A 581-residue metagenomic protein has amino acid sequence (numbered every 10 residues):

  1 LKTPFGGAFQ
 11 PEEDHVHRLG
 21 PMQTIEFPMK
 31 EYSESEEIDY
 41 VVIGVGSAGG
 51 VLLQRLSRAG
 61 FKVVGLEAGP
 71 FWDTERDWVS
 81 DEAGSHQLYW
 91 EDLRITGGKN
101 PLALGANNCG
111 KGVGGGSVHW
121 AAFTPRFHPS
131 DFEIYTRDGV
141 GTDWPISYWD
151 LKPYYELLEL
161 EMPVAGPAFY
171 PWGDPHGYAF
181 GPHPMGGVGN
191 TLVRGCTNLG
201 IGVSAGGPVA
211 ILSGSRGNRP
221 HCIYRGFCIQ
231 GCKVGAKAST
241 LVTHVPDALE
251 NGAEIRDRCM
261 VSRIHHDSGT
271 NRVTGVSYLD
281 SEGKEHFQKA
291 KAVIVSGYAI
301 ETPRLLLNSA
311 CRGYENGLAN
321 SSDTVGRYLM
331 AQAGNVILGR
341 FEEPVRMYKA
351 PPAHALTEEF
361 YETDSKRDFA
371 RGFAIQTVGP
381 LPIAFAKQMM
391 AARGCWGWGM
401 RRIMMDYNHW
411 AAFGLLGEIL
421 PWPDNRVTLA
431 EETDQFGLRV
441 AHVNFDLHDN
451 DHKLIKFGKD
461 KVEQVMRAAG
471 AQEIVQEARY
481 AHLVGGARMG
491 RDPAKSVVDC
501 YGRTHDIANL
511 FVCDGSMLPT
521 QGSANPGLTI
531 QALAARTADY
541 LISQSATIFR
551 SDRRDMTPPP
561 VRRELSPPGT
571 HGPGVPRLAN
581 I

Functional and structural regions predicted by a protein language model:
T3-Y40, R58-A59, A535, S543-I581: Extreme N-terminal leader/targeting segments of oxidoreductases
H17, A205-L212, G217-C228, G235 (+6 more regions): A glycine-rich dinucleotide-binding beta-alpha-beta segment and adjacent secondary-structure elements that constitute
H17-R18, L102-N107, W144-Y148, S321-H442 (+4 more regions): FAD cofactor-binding and catalytic pocket of flavoenzymes
I38-G65: N-terminal Rossmann-like FAD-binding beta1-loop-alpha1 element of flavoenzymes
R55-R58, K62, G69-V79, V234 (+7 more regions): Glycine-rich loop(s) and the adjacent beta-strand/alpha-helix scaffold that form part
G84-W172, T363, P423: Redox-cofactor-proximal catalytic regions of oxidoreductases
N100, Y135-V261, L483, R488: Conserved redox-cofactor binding core of oxidoreductases
T520-D539: A conserved FAD-binding loop/helix module that cradles the flavin
